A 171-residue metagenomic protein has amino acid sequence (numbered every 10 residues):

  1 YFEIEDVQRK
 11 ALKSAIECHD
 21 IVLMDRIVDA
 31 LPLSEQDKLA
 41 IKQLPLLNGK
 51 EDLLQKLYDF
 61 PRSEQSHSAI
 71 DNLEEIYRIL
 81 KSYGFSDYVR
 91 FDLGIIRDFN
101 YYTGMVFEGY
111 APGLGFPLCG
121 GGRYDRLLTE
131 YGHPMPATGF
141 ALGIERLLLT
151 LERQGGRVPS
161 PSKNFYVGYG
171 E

Functional and structural regions predicted by a protein language model:
Y1-K10, L23-E171: Positively charged, Gly/Ser-enriched RNA/tRNA-binding surfaces
C18-H19: Short helix-adjacent coil turns
